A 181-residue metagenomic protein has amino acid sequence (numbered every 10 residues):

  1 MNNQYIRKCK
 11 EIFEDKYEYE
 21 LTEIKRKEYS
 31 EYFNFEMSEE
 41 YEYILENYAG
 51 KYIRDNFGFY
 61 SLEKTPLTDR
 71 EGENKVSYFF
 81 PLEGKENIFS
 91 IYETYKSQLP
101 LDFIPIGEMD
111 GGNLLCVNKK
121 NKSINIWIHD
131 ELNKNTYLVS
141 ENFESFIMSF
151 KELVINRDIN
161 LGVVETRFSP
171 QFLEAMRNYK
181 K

Functional and structural regions predicted by a protein language model:
M1-G111, V163, L173-K181: A surface-exposed partner-binding patch
G112, S123, L153: Short loop/turn segments at secondary-structure transitions that flank enzyme active sites
N113-N118: Short, surface-exposed beta-strand/loop micro-motifs that present aromatic residues
K120-I128: Short aromatic-glycine-(Arg/Gly/Cys) micro-motifs in beta-strand/loop hairpins
W127, E131-R157: Compact, glycine/acidic-enriched structural inserts
